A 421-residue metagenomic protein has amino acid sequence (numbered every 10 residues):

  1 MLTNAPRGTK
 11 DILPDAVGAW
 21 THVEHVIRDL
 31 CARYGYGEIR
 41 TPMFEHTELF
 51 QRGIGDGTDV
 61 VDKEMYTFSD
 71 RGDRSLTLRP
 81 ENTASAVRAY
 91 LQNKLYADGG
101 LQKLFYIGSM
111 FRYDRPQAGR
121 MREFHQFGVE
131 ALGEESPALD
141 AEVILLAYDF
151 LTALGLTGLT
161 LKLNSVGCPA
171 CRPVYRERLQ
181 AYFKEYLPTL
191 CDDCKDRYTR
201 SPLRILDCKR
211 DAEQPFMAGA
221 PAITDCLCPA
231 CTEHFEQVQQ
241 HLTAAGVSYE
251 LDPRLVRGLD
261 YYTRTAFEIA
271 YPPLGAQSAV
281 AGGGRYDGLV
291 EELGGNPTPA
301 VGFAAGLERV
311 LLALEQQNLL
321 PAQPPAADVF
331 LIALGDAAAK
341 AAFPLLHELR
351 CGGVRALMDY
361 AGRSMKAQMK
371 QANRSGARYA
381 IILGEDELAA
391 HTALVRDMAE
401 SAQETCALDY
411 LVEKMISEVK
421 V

Functional and structural regions predicted by a protein language model:
M1-V421: TRNA-recognition modules of translation machinery and tRNA-sensing kinases, especially anticodon-binding
